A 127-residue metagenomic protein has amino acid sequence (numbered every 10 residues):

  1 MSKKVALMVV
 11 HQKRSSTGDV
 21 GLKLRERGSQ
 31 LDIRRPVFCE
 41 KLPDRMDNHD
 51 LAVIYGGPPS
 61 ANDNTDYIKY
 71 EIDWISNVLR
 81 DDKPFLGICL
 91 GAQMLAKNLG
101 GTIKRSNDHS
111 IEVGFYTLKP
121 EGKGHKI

Functional and structural regions predicted by a protein language model:
M1-D66, Y70-K83: N-terminal beta1-alpha1 cap of cysteine-dependent amidohydrolase-like domains
S15, L22, V113, H125-K126: Helical cap/lid subdomains and adjacent loops of hydrolase enzymes that gate the active-site channel and determine
I54-H125: Cysteine-nucleophile active-site neighborhood
